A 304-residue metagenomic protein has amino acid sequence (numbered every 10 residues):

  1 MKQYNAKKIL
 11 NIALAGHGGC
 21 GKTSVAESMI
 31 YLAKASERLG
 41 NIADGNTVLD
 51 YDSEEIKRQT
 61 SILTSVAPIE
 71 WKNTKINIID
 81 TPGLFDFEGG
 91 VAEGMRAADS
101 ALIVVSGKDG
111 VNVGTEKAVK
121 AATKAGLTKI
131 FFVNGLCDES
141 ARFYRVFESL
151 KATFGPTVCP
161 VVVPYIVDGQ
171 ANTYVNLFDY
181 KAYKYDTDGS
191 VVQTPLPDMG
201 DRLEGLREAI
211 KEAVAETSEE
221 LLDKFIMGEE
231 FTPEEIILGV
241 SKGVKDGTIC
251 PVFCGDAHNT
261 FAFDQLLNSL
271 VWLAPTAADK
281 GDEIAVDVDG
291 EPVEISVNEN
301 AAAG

Functional and structural regions predicted by a protein language model:
M1-G304: Structural and coupling elements of P-loop NTPases
